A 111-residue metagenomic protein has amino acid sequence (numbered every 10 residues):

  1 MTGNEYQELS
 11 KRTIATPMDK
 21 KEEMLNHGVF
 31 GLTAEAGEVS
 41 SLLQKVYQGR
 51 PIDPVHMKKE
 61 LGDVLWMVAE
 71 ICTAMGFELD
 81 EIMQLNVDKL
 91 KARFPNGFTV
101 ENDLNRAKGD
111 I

Functional and structural regions predicted by a protein language model:
M1-I111: Flexible "arm" and connector segments at domain edges
